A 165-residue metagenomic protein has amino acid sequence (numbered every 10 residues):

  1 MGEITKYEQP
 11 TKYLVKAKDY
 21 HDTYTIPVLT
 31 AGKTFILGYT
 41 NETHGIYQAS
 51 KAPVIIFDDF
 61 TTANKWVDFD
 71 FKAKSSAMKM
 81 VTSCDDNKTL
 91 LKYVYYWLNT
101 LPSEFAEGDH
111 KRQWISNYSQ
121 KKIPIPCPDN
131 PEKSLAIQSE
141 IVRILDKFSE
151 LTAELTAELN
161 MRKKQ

Functional and structural regions predicted by a protein language model:
M1-T11, D22-K33: Non-catalytic DNA-recognition/assembly elements of restriction-modification systems
I4-Y7, A52, Q165: Functional cation/ligand-contacting sites centered on basic and imidazole/sulfhydryl donors
E8-K12, K33, S149-T152, L159: A generic secondary-structure signal for well-formed alpha-helical elements
V15-H21, T25, E42-I46: DNA polymerase processivity clamps
F35-N99, S103-A106, W114: A short beta-sheet element
K72-K79, D109-P131: A short glycine-rich beta-alpha junction/loop motif
K122-K164: Amphipathic alpha-helical segments
